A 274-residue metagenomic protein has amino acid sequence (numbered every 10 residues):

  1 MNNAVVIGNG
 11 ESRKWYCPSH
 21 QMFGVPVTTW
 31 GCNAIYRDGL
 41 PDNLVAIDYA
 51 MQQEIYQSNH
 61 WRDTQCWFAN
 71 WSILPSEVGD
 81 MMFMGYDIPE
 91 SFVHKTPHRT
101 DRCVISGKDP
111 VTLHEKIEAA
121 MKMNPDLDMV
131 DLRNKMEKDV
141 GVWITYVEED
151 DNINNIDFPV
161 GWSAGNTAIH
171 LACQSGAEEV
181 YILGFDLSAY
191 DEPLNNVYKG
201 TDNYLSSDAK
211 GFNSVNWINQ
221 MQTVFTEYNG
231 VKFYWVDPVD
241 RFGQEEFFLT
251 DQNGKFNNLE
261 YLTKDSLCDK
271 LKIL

Functional and structural regions predicted by a protein language model:
M1-L274: Metal-ion/cofactor- or nucleotide/acyl-coenzyme-handling active-site neighborhoods
